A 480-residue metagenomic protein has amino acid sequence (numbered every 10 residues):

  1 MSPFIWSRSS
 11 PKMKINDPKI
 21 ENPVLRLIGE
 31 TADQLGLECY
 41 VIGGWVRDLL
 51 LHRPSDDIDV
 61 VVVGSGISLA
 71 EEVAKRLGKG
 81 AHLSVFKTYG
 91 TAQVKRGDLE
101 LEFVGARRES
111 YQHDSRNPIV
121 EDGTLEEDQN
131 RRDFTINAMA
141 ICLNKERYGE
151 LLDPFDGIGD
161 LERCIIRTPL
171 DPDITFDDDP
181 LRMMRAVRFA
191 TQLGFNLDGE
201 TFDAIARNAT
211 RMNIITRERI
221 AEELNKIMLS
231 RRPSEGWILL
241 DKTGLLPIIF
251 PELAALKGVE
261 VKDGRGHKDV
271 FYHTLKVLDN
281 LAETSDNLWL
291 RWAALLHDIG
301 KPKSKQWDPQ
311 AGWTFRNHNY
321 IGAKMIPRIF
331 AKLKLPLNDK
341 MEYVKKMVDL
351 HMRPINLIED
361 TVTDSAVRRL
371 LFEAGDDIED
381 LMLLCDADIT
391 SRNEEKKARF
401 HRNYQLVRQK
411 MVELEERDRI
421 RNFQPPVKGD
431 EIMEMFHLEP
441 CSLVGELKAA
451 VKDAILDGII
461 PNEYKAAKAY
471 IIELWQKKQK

Functional and structural regions predicted by a protein language model:
S2-K480: Catalytic cores of the polymerase beta-like nucleotidyltransferase superfamily and closely associated nucleotide
